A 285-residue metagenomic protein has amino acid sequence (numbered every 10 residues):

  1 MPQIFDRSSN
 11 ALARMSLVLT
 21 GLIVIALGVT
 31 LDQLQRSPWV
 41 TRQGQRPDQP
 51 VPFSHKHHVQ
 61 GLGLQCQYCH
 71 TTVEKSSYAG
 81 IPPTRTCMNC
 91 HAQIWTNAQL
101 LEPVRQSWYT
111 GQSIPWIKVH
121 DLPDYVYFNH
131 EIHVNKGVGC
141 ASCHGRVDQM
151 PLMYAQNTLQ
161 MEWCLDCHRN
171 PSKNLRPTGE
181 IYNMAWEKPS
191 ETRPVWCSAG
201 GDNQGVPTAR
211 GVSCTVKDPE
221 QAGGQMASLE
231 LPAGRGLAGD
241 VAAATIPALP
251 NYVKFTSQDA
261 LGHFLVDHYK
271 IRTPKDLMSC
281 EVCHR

Functional and structural regions predicted by a protein language model:
M1-N10: N-terminal Lys/Arg-rich, disordered targeting/topogenic segments
R14-D32: Hydrophobic membrane-insertion alpha-helices, especially the h-region of bacterial N-terminal signal peptides
V29-P47: Aromatic-capped interface at the extracytoplasmic side of an N-terminal signal-anchor transmembrane helix
D32-S37, H55-H57, W108-Y109, E131-H133: Short, functional N-terminal and low-complexity linear motifs
R46-L100, N129-R285: Sequence context surrounding c-type heme c attachment/ligation sites in exported
E102-L122: Carboxylate-rich helix-loop segments that flank metal/cofactor sites and access channels in metalloenzymes
W116-V134: Short, solvent-exposed interaction modules
